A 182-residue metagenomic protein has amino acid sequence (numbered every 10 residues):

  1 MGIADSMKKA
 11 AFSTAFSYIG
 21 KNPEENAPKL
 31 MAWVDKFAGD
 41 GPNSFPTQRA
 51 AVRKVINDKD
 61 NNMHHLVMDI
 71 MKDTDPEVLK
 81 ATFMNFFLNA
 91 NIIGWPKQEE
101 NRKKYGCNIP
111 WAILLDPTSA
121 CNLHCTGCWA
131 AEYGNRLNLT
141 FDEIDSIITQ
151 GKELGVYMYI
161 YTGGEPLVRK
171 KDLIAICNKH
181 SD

Functional and structural regions predicted by a protein language model:
M1-L66: Auxiliary Fe-S-binding modules of radical SAM enzymes
A38-K179: Conserved alpha-helical substructure of the radical SAM core
